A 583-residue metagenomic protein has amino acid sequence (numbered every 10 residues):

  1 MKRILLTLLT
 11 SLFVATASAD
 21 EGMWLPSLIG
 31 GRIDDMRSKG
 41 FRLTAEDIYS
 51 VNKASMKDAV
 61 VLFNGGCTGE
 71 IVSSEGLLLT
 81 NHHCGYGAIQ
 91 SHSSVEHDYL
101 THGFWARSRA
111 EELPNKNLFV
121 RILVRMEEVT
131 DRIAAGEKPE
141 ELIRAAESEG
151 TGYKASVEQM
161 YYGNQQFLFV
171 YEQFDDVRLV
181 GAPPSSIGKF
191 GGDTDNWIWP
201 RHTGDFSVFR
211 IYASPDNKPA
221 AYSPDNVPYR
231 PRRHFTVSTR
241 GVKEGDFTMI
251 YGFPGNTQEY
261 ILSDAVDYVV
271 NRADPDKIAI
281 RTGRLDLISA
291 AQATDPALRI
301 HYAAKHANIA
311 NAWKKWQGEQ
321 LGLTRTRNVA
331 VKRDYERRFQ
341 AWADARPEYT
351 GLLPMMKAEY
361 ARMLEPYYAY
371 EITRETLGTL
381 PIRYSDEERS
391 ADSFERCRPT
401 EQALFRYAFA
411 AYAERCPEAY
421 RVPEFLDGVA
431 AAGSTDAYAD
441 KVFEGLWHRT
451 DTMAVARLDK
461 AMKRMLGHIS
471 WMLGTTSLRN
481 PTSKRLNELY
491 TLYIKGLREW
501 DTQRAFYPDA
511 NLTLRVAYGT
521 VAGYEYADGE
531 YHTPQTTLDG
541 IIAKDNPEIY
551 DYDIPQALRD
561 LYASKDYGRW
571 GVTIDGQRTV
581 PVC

Functional and structural regions predicted by a protein language model:
K2-I4, L8, A15-C583: Terminal presequence/propeptide segments associated with secretion/organelle targeting and zymogen/polyprotein
